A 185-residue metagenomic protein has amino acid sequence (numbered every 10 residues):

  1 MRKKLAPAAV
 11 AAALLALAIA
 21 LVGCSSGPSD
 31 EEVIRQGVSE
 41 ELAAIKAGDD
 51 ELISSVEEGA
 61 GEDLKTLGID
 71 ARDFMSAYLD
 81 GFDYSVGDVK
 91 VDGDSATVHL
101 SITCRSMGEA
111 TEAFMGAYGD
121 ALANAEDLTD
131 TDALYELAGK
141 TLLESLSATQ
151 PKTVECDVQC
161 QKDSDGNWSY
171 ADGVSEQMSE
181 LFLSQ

Functional and structural regions predicted by a protein language model:
M1-A11: Bacterial N-terminal signal peptides that target proteins for export
I19-G23: C-terminal motif of bacterial Sec signal peptides marking the signal peptidase cleavage site
S26-S85: Core segments of small alpha/beta cavity-forming domains
V91-S95, S164-D165: Residue-level signal for tight coil/turn positions that link beta-strands
D94-I102: A short hydrophobic beta-strand element
I102-G108, K162: Beta-strand elements of well-folded, non-transmembrane domains
A110-F114: Outer-membrane beta-barrel and related beta-rich outer-membrane complex signature in Gram-negative bacteria
G119-L134, E144-Q185: Short beta-strand edge/turn micro-motifs at domain boundaries
